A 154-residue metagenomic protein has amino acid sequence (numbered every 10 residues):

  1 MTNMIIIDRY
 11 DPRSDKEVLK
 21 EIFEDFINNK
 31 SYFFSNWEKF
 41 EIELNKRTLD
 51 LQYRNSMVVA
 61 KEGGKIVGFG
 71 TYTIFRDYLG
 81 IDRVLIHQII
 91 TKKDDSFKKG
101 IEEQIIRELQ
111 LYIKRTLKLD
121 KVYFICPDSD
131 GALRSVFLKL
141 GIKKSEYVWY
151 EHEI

Functional and structural regions predicted by a protein language model:
N3-I22: A short beta-loop-alpha structural element at the N-terminal edge of CoA-dependent acyl/N-acetyltransferase catalytic
I27-K46: Conserved GNAT-fold acetyl-CoA-binding loop/helix
K46-V59, L85: A short helix-loop-beta-strand connector motif used in the catalytic cores of GNAT acetyltransferases and, in some
V59, K65-I74, L85: Conserved beta-strand in the GNAT
I81-D94, V148: Conserved acetyl-CoA binding element of GNAT-fold acetyltransferases
T91, F97-L111, S135: Conserved acetyl-CoA-binding loop-helix of GNAT-fold acetyltransferases
V122-R134: Conserved beta-strand-loop-alpha-helix junction that forms the acyl-donor binding cleft
I125-C126, L138-I154: Conserved catalytic-core motifs of GNAT/GCN5-like acyltransferases
